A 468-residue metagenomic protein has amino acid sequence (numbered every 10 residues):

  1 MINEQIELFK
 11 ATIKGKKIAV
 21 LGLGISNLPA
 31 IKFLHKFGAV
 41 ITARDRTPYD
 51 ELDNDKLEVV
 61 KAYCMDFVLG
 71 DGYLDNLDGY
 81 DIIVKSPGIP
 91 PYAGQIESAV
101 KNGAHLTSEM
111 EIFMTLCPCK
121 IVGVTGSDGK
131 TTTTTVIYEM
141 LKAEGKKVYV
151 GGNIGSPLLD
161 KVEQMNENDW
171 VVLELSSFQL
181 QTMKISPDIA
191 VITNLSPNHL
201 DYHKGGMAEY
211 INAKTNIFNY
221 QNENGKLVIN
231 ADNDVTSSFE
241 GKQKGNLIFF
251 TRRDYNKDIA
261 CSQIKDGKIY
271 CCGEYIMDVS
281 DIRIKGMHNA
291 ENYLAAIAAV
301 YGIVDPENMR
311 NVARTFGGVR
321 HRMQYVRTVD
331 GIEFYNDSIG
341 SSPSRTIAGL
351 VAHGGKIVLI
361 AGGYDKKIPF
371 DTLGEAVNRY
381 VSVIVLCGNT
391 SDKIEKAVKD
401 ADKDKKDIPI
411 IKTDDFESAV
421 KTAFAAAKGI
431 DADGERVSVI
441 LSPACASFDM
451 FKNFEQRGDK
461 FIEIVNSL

Functional and structural regions predicted by a protein language model:
M1-S108, L468: N-terminal leader/targeting and accessory segments in enzymes
I2-K17, N27-F37, K147, M277-S382: Nucleotide phosphate-binding/pyrophosphate-handling subdomain across enzymes that bind or process nucleotide phosphates
K32, K36, L74-Y80, P87-A231 (+5 more regions): Phosphate-binding loop of NTP-binding sites
V40-D45, V150, V172, F249 (+1 more regions): Short beta-strand "acidic-cap" motif of Rossmann-like dinucleotide-binding folds
V40-P48, L227-A231, I360-A361, Y380-N389: Short internal beta-strands
A43-D45, I192-N194, N230, V439-A444: Short beta-strands and strand-loop turn motifs
R46, G70-D71, T107-E111, K244-I264 (+4 more regions): Beta-strand->loop->alpha-helix junctions that form or flank phosphate-binding loops in nucleotide-handling enzymes
L57-K61, D371-V437: C-terminal helical cap/extension that packs against the catalytic core of soluble nucleotide-cofactor enzymes
